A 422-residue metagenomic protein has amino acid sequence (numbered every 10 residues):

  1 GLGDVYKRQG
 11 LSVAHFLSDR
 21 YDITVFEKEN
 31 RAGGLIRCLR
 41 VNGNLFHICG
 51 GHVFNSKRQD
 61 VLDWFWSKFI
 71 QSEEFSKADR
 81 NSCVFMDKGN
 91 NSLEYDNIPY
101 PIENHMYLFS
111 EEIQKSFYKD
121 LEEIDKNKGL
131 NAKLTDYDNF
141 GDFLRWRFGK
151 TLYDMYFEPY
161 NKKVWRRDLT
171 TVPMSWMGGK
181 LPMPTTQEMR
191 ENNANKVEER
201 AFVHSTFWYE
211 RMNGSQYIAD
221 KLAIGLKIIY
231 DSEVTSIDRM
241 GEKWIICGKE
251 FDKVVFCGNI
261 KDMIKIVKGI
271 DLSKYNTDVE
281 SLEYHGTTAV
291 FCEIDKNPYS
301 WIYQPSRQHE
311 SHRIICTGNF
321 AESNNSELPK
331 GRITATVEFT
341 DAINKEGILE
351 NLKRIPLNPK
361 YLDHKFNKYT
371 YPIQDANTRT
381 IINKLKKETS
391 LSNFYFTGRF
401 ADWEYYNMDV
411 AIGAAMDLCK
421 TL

Functional and structural regions predicted by a protein language model:
G1-Y6: Short, small-residue-biased leader/transition segments that mark boundaries at the very start of proteins
G10: N-terminal Rossmann-fold NAD(P) dinucleotide-binding loop
S18-V41: Glycine-rich FAD pyrophosphate-binding loop
Y21-I23, V254, P359-Y361: Hydrophobic anchor at the start of a short beta-strand that flanks the dinucleotide cofactor-binding loop
N42-L130: Dinucleotide-binding Rossmann-like beta1-alpha1 core, especially the glycine-rich loop that anchors the ADP
P101-N104, T317-L422: Conserved flavin/dinucleotide-binding core of flavoenzymes
L121-M240, W244, E250, C257: Active-site/ligand-binding neighborhood in enzyme catalytic cores
E233-I355, N383-E388: Mid-domain catalytic core of redox enzymes that form a hydrophobic substrate pocket/lid adjacent to a catalytic redox
